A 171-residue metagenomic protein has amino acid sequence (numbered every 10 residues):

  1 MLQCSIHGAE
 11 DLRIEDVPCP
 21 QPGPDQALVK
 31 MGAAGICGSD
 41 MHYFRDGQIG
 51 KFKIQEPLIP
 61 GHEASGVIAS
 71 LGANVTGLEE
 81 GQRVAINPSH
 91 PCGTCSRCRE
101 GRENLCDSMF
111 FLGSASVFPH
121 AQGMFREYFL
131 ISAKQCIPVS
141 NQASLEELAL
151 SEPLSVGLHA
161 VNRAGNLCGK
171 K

Functional and structural regions predicted by a protein language model:
M1, Q82, G169-K171: Nucleotide donor/acceptor-binding cores
Q3-Q21, G38-S70, A85-N87, C106-Q122: N-terminal glycine-rich cofactor-binding segment
G8, G32-A33, S132: A secondary-structure boundary/capping signal
E10-L12, S39, T76, G93 (+2 more regions): Glycine-centered loop/turn positions within well-structured domains that cap or flank conserved ligand/cofactor-binding
R13, G23, E80, M124-F125 (+1 more regions): A generic structural signal for well-ordered coil/turn residues at beta-strand boundaries that shape enzyme active-site
P20-A34, I49-R99, S140-A143: Glycine-rich beta-strand-centered segment in the early N-terminal region that forms part of a ligand/cofactor-binding
G93-K171: NAD(P)H dinucleotide-binding glycine-rich loop of Rossmann-like/cofactor-binding domains, especially the beta1-alpha1
